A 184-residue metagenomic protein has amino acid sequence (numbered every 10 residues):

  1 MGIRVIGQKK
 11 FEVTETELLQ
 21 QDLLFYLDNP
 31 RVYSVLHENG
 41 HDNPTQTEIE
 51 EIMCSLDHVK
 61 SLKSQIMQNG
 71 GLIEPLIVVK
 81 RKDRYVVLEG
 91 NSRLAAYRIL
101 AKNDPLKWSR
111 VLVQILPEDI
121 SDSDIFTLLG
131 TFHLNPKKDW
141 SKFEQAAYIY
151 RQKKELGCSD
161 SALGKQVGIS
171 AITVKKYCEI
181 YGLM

Functional and structural regions predicted by a protein language model:
M1-L112: Short, charged/polar connector segments at secondary-structure boundaries
E50, K107-L183: Amphipathic, charge-rich alpha-helical segments that serve as recognition/docking helices
